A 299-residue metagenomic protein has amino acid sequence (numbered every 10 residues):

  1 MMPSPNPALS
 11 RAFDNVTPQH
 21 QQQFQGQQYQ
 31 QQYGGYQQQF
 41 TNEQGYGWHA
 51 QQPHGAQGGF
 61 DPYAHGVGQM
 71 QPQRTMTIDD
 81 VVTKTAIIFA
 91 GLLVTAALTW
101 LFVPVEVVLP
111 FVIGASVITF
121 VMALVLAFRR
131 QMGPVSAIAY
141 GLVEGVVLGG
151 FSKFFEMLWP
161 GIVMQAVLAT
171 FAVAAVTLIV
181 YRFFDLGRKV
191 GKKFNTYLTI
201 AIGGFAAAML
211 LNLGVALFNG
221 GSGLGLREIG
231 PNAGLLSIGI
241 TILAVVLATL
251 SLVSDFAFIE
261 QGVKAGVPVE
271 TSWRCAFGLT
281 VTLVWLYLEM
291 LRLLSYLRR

Functional and structural regions predicted by a protein language model:
M1-R299: A hydrophobic alpha-helical transmembrane-helix feature that marks the membrane cores and membrane-interface segments
